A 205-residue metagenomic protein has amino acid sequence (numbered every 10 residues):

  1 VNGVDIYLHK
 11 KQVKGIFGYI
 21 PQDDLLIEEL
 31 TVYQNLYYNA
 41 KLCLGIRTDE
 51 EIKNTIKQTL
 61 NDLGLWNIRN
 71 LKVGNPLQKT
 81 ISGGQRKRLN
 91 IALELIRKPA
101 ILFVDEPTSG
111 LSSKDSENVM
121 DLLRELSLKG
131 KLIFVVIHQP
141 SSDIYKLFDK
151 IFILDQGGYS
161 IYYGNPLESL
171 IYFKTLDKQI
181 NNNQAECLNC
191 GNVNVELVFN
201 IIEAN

Functional and structural regions predicted by a protein language model:
V1-Q12: ABC ATPase NBD Q-loop/coupling interface
E28-G45, T55: Q-loop/switch helix immediately C-terminal to the Walker
E51-K72: Conserved ABC ATPase "signature" region
L65, G74-N75, K79-R88: ABC ATPase nucleotide-binding domain "signature motif"
E94-L95: ABC ATPase C-loop
K98: Conserved catalytic motifs of ABC-family nucleotide-binding domains
L102-E106: Catalytic Walker B motif of ABC-type/P-loop ATPase nucleotide-binding domains
S116-K129: Helical segment within the ABC ATPase nucleotide-binding domain
